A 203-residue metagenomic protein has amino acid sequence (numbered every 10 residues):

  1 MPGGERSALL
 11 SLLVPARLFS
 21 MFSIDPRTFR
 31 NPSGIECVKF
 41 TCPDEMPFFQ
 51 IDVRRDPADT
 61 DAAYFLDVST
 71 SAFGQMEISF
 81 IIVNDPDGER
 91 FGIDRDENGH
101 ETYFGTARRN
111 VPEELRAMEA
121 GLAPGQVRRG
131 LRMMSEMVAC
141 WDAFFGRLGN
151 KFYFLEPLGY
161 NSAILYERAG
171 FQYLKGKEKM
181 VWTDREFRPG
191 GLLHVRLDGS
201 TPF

Functional and structural regions predicted by a protein language model:
M1-E97: Long, acidic/serine-threonine-rich intrinsically disordered regions with weak helical/coil propensity that act as
G3-R6, T183-F203: Intrinsically disordered, low-complexity, charge-dense segments enriched in Lys/Arg and Glu/Asp interspersed
G74-L174, K179, T183-E186: Acyl-donor binding region in acyl/amide transferases
